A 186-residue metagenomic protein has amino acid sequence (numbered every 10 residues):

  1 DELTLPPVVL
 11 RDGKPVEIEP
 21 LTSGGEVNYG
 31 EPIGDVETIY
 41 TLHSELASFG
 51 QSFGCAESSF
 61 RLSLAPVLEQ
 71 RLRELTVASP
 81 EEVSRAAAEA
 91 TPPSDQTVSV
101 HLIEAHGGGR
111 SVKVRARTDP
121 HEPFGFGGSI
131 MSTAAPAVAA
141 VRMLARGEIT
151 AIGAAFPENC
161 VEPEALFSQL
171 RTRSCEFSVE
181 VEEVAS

Functional and structural regions predicted by a protein language model:
D1-S186: C-terminal catalytic/substrate-binding lobe primarily of soluble NAD(P)-dependent oxidoreductases
